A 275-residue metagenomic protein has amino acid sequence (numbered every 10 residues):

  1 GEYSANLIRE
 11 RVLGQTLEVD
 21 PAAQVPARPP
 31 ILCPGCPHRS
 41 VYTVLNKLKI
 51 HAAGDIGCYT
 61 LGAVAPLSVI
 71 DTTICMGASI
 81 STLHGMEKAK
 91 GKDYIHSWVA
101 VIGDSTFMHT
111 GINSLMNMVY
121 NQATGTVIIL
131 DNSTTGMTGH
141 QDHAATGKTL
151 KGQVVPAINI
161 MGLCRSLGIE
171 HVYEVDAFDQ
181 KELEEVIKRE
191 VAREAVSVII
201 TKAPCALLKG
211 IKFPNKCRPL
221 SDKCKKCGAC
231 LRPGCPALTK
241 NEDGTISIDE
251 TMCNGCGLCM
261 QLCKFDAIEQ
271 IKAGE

Functional and structural regions predicted by a protein language model:
G1-V19, N215, Q270-I271, E275: Terminal amphipathic helices with adjacent charged low-complexity linkers/tails
E2, R189-N241: Glycine/aspartate-rich loop-and-adjacent alpha/beta segment that forms the canonical ThDP
S4, A22, P30-R39, S105-H109 (+1 more regions): Active-site glycine- and acidic-residue-rich loops that bind and position anionic ligands or nucleotide-like cofactors
E18-L83, A89-K92: Active-site diphosphate/adenylate-binding microenvironment
L32, V44, H51-A53, V99-V101 (+8 more regions): Structured core elements
A63-I200, G210-I211: Thiamine diphosphate
K88, Y94-I95, K216-K223, S247: Generic long, charged, amphipathic alpha-helical segments
K225-S247, N254, L258-E275: Iron-sulfur cluster-binding cysteine motifs and their immediate structural context in ferredoxin-like electron-transfer
